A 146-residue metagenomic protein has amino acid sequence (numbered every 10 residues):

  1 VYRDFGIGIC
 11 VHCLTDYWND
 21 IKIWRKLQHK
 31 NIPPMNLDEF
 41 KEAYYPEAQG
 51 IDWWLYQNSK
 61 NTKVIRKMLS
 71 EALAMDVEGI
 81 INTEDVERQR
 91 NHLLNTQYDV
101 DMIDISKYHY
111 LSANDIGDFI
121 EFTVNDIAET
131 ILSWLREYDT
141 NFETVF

Functional and structural regions predicted by a protein language model:
V1-F146: N-terminal leader/auxiliary helical segments
